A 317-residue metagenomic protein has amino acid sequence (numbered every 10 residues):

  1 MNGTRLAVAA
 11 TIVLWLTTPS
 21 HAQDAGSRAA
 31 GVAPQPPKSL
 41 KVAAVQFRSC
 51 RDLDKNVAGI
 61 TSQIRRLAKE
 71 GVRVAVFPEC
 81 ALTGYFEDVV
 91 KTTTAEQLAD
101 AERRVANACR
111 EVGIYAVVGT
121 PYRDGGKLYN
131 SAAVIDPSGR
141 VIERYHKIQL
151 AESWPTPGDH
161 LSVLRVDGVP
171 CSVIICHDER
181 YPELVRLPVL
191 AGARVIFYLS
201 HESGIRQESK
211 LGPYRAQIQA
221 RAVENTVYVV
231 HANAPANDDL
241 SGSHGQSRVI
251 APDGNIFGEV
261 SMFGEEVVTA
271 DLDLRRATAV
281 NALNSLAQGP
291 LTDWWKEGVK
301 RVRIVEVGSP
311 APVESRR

Functional and structural regions predicted by a protein language model:
A7-P19: Bacterial N-terminal signal peptides
S20-D24: Boundary at the C-terminal end of the N-terminal hydrophobic targeting segment
Q35-C50: Short beta-strand segments enriched in small/hydrophobic residues
L53, A58-S138, E202-V227: Cys-nucleophile CN-hydrolase/nitrilase-fold catalytic domain and related Cys-dependent amidase chemistry that acts on
T83, V90, A133, R144-A151 (+2 more regions): Short beta->alpha transition motifs characteristic of CBS
Q97-V117, P170, R180-V268: CN hydrolase (nitrilase-like) catalytic-core segments centered on the catalytic cysteine and neighboring Lys/Glu
N107, R123-A220, S243, A282-Q288: Active-site catalytic loop in hydrolytic enzyme cores
V163, N233-R317: C-terminal beta-strand edge segments of enzyme domains
